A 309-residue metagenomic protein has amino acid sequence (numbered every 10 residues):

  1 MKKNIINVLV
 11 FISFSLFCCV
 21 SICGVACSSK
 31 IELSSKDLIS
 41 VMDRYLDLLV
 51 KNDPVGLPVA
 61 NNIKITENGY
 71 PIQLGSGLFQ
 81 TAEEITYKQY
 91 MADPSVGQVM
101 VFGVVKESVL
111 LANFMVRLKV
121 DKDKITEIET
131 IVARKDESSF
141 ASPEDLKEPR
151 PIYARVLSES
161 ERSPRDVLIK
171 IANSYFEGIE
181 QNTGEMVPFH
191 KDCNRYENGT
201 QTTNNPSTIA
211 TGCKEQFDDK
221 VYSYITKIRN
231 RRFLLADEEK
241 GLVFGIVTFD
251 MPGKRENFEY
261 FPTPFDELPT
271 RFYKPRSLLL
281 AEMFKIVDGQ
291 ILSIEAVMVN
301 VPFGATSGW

Functional and structural regions predicted by a protein language model:
M1-I12: Bacterial N-terminal signal peptides that target proteins for export
V10-S21: Bacterial N-terminal signal peptides
C23-W309: C-terminal and inter-domain tail/linker signature
